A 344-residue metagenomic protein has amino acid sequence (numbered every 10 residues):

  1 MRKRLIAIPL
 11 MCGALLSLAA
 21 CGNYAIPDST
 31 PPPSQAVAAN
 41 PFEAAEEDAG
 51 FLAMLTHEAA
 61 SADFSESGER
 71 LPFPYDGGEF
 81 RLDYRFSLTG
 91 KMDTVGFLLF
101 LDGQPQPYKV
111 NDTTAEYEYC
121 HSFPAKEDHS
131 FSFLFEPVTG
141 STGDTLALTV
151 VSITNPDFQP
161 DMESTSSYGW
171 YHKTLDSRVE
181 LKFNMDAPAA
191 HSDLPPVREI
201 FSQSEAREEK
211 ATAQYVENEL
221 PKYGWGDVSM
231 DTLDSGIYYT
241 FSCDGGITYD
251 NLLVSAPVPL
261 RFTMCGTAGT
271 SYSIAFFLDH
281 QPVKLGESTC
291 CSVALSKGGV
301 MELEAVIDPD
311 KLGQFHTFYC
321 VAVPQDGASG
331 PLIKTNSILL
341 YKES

Functional and structural regions predicted by a protein language model:
S17-A20: C-terminal motif of bacterial Sec signal peptides marking the signal peptidase cleavage site
N23-A59, N184-S229: A eukaryote-biased signal for short, well-structured alpha-helical docking elements
P74, A115, Y119-H129, C291-V300: Short proline/glycine- and polar residue-rich coil/turn motifs
R81-T89, P259-C265: Short edge beta-strand/loop segments characteristic of extracellular beta-sandwich folds
R85-F86, F131-S141, L303-K311: Short, hydrophobic beta-strand segments
G90-Q106, C265-P282: Short acidic, flexible loop segments centered on an aromatic residue
T139-T149, F158-P160, D310-Y319: Short glycine/proline/serine/threonine-rich loop/turn segments at secondary-structure transition edges
Q159-Q214, G327-S344: Short beta-strand elements
